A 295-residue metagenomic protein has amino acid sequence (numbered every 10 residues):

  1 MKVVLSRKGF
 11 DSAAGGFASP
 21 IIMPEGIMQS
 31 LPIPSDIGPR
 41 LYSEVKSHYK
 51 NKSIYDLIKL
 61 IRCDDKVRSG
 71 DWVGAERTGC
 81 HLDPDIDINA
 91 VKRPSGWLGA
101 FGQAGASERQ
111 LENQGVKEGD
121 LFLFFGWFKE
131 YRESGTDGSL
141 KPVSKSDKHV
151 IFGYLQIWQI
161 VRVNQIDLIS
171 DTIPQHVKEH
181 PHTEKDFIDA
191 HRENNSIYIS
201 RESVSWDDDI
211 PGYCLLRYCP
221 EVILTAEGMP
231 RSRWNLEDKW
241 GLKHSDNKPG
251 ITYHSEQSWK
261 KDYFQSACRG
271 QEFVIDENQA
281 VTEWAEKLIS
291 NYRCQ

Functional and structural regions predicted by a protein language model:
M1-K52, D147-H149, I160-Q295: Contiguous surface segments at macromolecular interaction interfaces
A18-P94: Short, His- and charge-rich active-site/binding loops that engage polyanionic ligands
C63-K148: Short N-terminal edge-element motif at the start of the domain
